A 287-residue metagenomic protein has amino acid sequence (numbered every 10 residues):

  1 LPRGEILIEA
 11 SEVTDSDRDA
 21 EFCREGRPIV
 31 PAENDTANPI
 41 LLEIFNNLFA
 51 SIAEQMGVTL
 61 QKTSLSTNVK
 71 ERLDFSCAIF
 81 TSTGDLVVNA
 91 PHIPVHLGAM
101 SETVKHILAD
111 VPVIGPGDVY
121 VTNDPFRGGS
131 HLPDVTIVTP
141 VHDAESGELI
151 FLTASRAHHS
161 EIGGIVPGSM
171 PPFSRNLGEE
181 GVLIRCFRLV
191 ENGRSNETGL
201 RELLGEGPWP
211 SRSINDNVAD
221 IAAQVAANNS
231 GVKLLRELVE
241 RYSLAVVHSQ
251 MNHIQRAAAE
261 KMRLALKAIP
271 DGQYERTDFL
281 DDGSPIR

Functional and structural regions predicted by a protein language model:
L1-I29: Terminal amphipathic helices with adjacent charged low-complexity linkers/tails
L1-I6, E148-G207: Gly/Pro-rich active-site capping loops and adjacent beta-alpha segments that organize cofactor/substrate pockets
G26-T59, L108-P116, I254-L266: Short, compositionally biased leader-like segments
D35-I44, L183-M262: N-terminal leader/propeptide and maturation segments of large enzyme subunits in energy/redox metabolism and hydrolases
L48-R72, L108-P112, V121-G129: Short, basic/aromatic recognition patches
L65-T67, D74-T122, V239-R287: Gly/Pro-rich turn-and-neighbor structural signature
E71-D74, P133-T136: Short, small/polar residue-rich loop motifs at catalytic or cofactor-binding pockets
T136-A144, A154: A short, hydrophobic, proline-anchored segment that marks a local hinge/packing element in signaling and regulatory
